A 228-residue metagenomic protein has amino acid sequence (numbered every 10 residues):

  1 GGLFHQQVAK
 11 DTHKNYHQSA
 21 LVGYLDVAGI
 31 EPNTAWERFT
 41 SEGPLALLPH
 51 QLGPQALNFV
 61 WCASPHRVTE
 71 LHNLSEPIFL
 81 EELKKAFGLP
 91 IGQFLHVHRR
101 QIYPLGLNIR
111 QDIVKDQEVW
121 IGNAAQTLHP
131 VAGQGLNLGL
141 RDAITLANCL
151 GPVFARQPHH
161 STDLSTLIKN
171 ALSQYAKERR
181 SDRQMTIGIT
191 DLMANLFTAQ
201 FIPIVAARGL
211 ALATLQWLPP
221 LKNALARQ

Functional and structural regions predicted by a protein language model:
G1-R100: Conserved FAD-binding catalytic core of PHBH/FMO-like flavoproteins
Q6-Q7, V131, L150, P203: Short, function-defining helix-loop hinge/capping sites that tune catalysis or transport
H13, L138, S181-M185: A generic short alpha-helical patch detector that favors 3-5-residue windows in or near N-terminal regions
H17, G139-D142, A207: Catalytic-loop motifs flanking and including active-site residues across diverse enzymes
R67-L167: FAD/FMN-dependent oxidoreductases across multiple families
N148-Q228: C-terminal helical "tail/cap" subdomain of flavin- and related membrane-associated enzymes
